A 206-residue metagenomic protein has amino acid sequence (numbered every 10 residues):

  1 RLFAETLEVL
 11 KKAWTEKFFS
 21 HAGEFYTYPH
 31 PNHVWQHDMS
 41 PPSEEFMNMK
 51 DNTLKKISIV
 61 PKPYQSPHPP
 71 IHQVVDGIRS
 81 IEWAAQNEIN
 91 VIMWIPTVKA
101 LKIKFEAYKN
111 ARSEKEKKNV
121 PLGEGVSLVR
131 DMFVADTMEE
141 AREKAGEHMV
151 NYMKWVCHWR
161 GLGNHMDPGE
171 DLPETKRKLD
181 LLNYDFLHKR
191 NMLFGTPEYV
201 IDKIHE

Functional and structural regions predicted by a protein language model:
L2-K62, K99-H205: An alpha-helical appendage that flanks or caps ligand/catalytic pockets
P63-P70: A local structural motif
P70-I71, L193: A generic secondary-structure micro-motif detector that highlights 1-2 residue hydrophobic/ambivalent hotspots embedded
I71-V74, I89-M93, E124-D131: Hydrophobic faces of well-ordered beta-strands that scaffold small-molecule active sites in alpha/beta enzyme cores
V74-F105: A conserved active-site cap/scaffold subdomain adjacent to cofactor or substrate pockets
